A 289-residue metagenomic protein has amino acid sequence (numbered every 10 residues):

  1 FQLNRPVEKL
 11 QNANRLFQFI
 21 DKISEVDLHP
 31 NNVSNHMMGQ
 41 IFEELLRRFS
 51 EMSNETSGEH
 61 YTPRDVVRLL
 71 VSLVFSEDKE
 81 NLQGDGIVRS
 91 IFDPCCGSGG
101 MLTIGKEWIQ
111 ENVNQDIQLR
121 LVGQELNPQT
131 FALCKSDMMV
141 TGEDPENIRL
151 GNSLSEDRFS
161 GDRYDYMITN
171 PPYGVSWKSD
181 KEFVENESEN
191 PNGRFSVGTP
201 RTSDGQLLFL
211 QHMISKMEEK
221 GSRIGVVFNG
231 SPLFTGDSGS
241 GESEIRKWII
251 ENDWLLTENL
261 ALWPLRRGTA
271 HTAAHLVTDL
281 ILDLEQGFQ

Functional and structural regions predicted by a protein language model:
F1-K79, N147-S155, N259-L265, L280 (+1 more regions): Non-catalytic, mostly N-terminal accessory regions of nucleic-acid modification and defense proteins
S57-T169, G174-S176, D180-E185, L207 (+4 more regions): Conserved S-adenosyl-L-methionine
K178-D204, S231-G241, A261-G268: Short, contiguous acidic/charged loop-to-helix segments that flank catalytic cores in large enzymes
L208-H212: Short, conserved SAM-binding segment of the class I
M217-I224: Short glycine-dipeptide loop
G225-V227, E258-N259: Short, conserved beta-strand edge motifs with alternating hydrophobic and charged residues
W254-L276: Class I S-adenosyl-L-methionine
